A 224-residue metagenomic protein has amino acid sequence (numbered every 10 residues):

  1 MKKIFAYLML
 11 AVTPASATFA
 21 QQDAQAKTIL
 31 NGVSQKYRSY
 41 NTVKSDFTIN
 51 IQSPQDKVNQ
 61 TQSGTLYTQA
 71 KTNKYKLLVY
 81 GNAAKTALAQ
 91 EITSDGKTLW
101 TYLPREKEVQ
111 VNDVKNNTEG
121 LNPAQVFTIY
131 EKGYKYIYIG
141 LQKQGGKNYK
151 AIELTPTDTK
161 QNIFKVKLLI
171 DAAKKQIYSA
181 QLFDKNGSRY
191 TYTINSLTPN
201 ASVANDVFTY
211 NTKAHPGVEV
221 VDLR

Functional and structural regions predicted by a protein language model:
M1-I4: Positively charged n-region of N-terminal signal peptides that target proteins for export
Y7-S16: Bacterial N-terminal signal peptides
A17-Q22, A26: Boundary at the C-terminal end of the N-terminal hydrophobic targeting segment
A26-K97, T101: N-terminal mature ectodomain segment of secretory-pathway/periplasmic proteins
K27-T28, T128-I139: A short, amphipathic edge element
N73-V79, L99-L103, V111, L154 (+1 more regions): Short hydrophobic/aromatic-rich beta-strand segments that constitute the beta-sheet cores of beta-sandwich/beta-barrel
W100-Q125: Acidic/charged, solvent-exposed loop-and-adjacent secondary-structure segments enriched in E/D, K/R, S/T, and G/P
Q110, I137-R224: Gly/Pro-enriched, hydrophobic low-complexity segments that function as extracytoplasmic propeptides/linkers
